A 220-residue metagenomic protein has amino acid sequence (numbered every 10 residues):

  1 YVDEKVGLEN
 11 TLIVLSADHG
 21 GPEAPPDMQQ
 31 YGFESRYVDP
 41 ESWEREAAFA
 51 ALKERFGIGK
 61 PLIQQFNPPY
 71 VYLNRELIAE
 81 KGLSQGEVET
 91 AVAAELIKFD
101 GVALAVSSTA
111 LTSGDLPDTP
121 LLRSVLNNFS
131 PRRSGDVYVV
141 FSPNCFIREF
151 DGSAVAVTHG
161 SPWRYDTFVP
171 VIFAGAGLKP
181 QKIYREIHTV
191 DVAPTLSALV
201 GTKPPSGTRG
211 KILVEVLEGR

Functional and structural regions predicted by a protein language model:
Y1-R148: Secreted, luminal/periplasmic, and some membrane-associated catalytic domains that remodel anionic oxygen-ester
D3, S124-V125, F173, R209 (+1 more regions): C-terminal non-catalytic regions of proteins with extracellular/luminal or membrane-system context
P22, Q30, K98, G177 (+2 more regions): Short, well-ordered loop/turn and helix-capping segments at boundaries between secondary-structure elements and domains
V38-G86, A156-L199, V214-R220: Substrate-binding rim/cap in mid-to-C-terminal beta-strand-loop elements of soluble/periplasmic
T90, A94, S124, R132 (+4 more regions): Feature representing long, continuous alpha-helical segments
A103-L104, T202-R209: Short, well-structured beta-strand/strand-turn elements
F146-F150, P180-Q181: Short, solvent-exposed loop/turn elements at domain surfaces
E149-V157: Short, surface-exposed loop/helix-turn segments at secondary-structure junctions that function as lids/hinges flanking
